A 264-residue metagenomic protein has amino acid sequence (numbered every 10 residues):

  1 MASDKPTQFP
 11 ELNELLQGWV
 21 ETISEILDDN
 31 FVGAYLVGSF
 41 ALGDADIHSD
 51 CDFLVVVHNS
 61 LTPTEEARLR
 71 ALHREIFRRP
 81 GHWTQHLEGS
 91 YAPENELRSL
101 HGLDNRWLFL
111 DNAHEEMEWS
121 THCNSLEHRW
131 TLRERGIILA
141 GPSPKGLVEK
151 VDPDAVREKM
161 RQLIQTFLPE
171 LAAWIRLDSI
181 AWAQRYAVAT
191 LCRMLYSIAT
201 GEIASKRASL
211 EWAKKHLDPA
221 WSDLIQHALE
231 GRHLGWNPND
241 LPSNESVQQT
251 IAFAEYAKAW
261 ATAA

Functional and structural regions predicted by a protein language model:
M1-A34, T64-A67, A264: Helical scaffold of the NTase/Pol beta-like nucleotidyltransferase catalytic core
A2-K5, A71-A181, R185-V188, M194 (+1 more regions): Conserved NTP/Mg2+-binding pocket subregion across the NTase superfamily
A2-P6, V55, L234-D240: Glycine- and acidic
L12, M160, A187, S246-Q249 (+1 more regions): Amphipathic alpha-helix face/heptad-repeat signature
I23-D28, L42-I47, G81: Short secondary-structure boundary/capping segments within folded domains
A34-G38, L42-H73, H86-P93: Catalytic metal-binding acidic patch
L168-A228: Extended, basic/helix-rich recognition subdomains
E202-A264: Structured mid-to-C-terminal alpha-helical surface segments
